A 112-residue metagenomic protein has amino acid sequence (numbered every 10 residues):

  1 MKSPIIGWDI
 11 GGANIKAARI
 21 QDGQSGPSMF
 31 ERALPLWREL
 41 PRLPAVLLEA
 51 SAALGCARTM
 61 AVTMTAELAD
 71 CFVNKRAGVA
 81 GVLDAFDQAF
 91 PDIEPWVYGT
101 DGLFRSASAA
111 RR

Functional and structural regions predicted by a protein language model:
M1-G12, A18-R112: Nucleotide/phosphate-binding catalytic cleft detector across ATP-hydrolyzing and phosphate-transferring enzymes
